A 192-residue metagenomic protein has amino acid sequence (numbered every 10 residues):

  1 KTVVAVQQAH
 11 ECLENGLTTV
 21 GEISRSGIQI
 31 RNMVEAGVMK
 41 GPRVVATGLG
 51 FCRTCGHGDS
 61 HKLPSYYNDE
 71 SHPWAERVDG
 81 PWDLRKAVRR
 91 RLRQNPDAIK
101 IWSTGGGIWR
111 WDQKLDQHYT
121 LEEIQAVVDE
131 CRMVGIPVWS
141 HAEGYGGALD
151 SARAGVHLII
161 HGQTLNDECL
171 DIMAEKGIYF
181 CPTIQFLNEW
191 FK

Functional and structural regions predicted by a protein language model:
K1, Q7, R25, F51-A75: Enzymes and membrane/adaptor proteins characterized by extended Gly/Ser/Thr/Asp/Glu-rich, aromatic-dotted
K1-K40, A75-D97, D129: Alpha-helical scaffold segments that flank or form the walls of functional sites
K1-V4, G58-H61, I99-K100, Y119-T120 (+1 more regions): Short hydrophobic/aromatic-rich motifs at helix boundaries and adjacent loops
L13-E14, G21-S24, V45-T47, W139-H141 (+2 more regions): Active-site neighborhood of phospho(di)ester-bond hydrolases with catalytic His/Asp-centered motifs
G16-T18, M39-R43, N95-D97, R132-I136 (+2 more regions): Short, well-ordered coil/turn segments that N-cap beta-strands
R31-M33, G37-H61, C181, L187: Glycine-rich, aromatic-flanked loop segments that form ligand/cofactor-binding clefts across common enzyme folds
K62-E122: Active-site gating/metal-coordination segments in enzymes
W102-K192: Active-site core of metal-dependent hydrolases
